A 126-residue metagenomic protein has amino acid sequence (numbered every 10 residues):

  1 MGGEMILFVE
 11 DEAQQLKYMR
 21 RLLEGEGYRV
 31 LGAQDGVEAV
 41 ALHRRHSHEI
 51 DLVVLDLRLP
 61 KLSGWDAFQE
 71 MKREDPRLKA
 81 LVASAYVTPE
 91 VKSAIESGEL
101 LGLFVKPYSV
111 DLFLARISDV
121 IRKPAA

Functional and structural regions predicted by a protein language model:
E10: Conserved acidic carboxylate
A13-G32, G98, V110, V120: Two-component/phosphorelay signaling modules centered on CheY-like receiver
K17, D66, K79, Y86-F104 (+1 more regions): Alpha4 helix (beta4-alpha4-beta5 surface) of REC/receiver domains from two-component response regulators
G27-D35, L42, K79: Short hydrophobic/Thr-rich beta-strand motif most characteristic of the beta2 strand and flanking loop of CheY-like
D35-E38, S63-D66: Acidic catalytic/metal-coordinating carboxylates
R44-H48, E70-L78, E96-G98: Conserved phosphotransfer cores of two-component systems
D56, S84: Active-site residues of response regulator receiver
P60: The feature encodes the CheY-like receiver
